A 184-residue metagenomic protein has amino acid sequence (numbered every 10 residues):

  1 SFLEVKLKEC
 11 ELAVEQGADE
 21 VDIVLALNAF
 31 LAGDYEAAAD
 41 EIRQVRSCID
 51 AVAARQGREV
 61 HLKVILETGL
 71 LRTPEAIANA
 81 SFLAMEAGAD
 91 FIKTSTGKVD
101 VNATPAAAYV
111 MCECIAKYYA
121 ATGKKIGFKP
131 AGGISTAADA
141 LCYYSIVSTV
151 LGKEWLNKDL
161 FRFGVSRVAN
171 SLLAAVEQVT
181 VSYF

Functional and structural regions predicted by a protein language model:
S1-F128, S135-S166, A174-F184: Alpha/beta enzyme core
N170: Metal-centered catalytic cores of metalloenzymes
